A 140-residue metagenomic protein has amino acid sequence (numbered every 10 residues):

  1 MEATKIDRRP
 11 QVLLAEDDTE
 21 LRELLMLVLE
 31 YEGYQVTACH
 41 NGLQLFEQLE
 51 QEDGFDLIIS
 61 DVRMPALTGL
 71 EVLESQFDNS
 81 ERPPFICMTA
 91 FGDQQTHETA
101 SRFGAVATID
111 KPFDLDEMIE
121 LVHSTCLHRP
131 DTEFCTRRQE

Functional and structural regions predicted by a protein language model:
M1-L13, D116-E140: Non-catalytic signal-transmission and effector/linker regions of two-component phosphorelay proteins
T19-T37: Two-component/phosphorelay signaling modules centered on CheY-like receiver
R22, P65, D93: The feature encodes the CheY-like receiver
A38-L57: Acidic, metal-coordinating helix/loop segments flanking the phosphotransfer/catalytic sites of two-component signaling
N41, T68-E71: Acidic catalytic/metal-coordinating carboxylates
F46-E47, L70-R82: Short amphipathic alpha-helix used as the core "switch/output" element in two-component signaling
E71, G92-T108: Alpha4 helix (beta4-alpha4-beta5 surface) of REC/receiver domains from two-component response regulators
